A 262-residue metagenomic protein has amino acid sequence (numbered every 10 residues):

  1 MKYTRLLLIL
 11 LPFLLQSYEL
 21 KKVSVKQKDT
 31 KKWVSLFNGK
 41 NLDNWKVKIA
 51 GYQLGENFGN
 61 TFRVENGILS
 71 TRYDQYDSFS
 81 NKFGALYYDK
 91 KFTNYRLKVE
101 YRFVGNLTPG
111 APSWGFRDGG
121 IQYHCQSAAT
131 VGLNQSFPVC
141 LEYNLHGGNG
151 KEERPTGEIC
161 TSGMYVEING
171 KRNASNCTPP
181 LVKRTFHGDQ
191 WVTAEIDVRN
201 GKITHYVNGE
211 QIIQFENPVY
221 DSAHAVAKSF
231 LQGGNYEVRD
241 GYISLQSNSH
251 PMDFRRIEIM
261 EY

Functional and structural regions predicted by a protein language model:
M1-K26: Bacterial Sec-dependent N-terminal signal peptides
Y18-Y262: Carbohydrate-interacting regions of secretory-pathway proteins
